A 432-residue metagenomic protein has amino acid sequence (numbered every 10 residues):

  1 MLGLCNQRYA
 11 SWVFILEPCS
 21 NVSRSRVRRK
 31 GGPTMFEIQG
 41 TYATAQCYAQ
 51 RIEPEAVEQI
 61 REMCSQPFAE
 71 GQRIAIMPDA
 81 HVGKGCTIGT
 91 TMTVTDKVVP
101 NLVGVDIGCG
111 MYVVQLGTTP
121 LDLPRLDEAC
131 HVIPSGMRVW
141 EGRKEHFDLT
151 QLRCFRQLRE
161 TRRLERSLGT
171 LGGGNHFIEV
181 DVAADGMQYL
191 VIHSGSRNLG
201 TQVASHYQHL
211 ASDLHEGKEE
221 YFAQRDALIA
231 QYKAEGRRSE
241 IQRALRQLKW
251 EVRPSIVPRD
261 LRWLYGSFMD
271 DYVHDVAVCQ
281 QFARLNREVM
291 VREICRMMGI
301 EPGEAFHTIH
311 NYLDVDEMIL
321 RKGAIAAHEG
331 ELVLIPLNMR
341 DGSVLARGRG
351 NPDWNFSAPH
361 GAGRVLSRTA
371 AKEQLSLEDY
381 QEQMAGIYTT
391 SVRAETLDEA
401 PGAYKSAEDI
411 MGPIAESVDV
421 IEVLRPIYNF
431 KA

Functional and structural regions predicted by a protein language model:
Q7-Y9: Low-complexity, intrinsically disordered or signal/transmembrane-proximal segments
F36-E62, A69-I76, V82-T90, D96-P100 (+4 more regions): Domain-length cofactor-binding catalytic modules of enzymes
V94, G104-P120: Catalytic-core region of right-hand nucleic acid polymerases
K144: Acidic, glycine-rich loop-and-strand cores that form catalytic or ligand-binding grooves in diverse globular domains
